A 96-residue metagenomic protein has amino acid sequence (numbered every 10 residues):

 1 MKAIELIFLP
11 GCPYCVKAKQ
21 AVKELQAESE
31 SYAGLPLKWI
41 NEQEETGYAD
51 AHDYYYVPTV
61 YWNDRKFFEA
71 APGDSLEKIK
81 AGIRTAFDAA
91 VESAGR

Functional and structural regions predicted by a protein language model:
M1-S31: Local sequence-structure signature of Cys/Sec-based thiol-disulfide redox active-site neighborhoods
I4-L6, L37, V60, I83: Hydrophobic beta-strand residues in large extracellular and virion-surface proteins
P13-Y14, E44, D74: Short alpha-helical
K17-Q20, A51-H52, D74: Generic recognition of short, well-ordered alpha-helical segments
A27-E28, G47-D50: Short, flexible, glycine/charge-rich loop motifs used to bind or transfer phosphoryl groups or to couple energy/partner
Y32-G47: Thiol-based oxidoreductase modules, predominantly thioredoxin-like and allied folds used for disulfide exchange
A51-W62: Structural micro-motif
Y61-R96: Non-catalytic, surface beta->alpha helical segment in thiol-disulfide oxidoreductase systems
